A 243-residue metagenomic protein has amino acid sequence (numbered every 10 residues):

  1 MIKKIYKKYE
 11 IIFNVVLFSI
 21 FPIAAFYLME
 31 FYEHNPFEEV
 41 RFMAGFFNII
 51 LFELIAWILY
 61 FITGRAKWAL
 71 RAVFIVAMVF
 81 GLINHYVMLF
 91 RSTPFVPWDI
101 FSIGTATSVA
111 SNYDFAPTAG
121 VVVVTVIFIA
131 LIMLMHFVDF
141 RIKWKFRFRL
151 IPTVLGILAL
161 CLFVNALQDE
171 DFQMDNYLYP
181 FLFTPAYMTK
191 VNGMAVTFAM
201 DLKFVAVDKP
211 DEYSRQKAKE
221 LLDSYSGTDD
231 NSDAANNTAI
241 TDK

Functional and structural regions predicted by a protein language model:
I2-T189: Transmembrane and membrane-interface helices of multi-pass, inner-membrane envelope-modifying transferases
Q168-K243: Soluble catalytic regions of membrane-associated enzymes that act on cell-envelope and secretory-pathway components
